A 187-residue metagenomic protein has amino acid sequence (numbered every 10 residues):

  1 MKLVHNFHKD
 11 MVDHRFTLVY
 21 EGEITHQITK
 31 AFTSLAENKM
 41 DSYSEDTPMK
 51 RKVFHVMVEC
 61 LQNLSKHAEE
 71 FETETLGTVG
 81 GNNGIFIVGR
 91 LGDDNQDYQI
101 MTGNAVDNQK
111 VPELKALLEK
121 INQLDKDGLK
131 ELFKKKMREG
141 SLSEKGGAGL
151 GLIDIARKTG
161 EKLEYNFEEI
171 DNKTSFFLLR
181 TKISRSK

Functional and structural regions predicted by a protein language model:
L3-L18, Q27-A31, H67-K187: Conserved beta-strand-loop-beta-strand hairpin that lines the nucleotide-binding pocket of ATP/GTP-utilizing enzymes
G22, C60: Conserved phosphate/oxyanion-binding catalytic-loop motifs
E23, H55, A105: A short glycine-/small-residue-rich loop at the edge of a beta-strand within enzyme catalytic domains
I24-N38: N-terminal ordered "arm"
S34-V58, G140-K145: Conserved short strand/loop->alpha-helix "switch" segment adjacent to the catalytic nucleotide/phosphoryl-transfer site
